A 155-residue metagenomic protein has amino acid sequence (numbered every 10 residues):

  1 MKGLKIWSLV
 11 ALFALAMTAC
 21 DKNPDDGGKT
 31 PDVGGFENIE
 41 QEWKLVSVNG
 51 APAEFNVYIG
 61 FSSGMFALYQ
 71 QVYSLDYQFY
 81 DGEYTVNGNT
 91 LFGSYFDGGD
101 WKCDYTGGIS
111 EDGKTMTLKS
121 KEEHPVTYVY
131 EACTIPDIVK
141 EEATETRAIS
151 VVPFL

Functional and structural regions predicted by a protein language model:
M1-A19: Sec-dependent bacterial lipoprotein signal peptides
M17-E42: Bacterial Sec-dependent N-terminal signal peptides
E37-K44, S63-A67, V86-G93, D112-T117: Short, hydrophobic/aromatic-rich segments at coil-to-beta transitions
E40, N56, D81, K102-T106 (+2 more regions): Surface-exposed or flexible loop/turn and strand-edge residues in extracellular/cell-surface modules
V46-A51: Structural motif
P52-G98: N-terminal glycine/threonine-rich, aromatic-flanked beta-hairpin/loop signature
D81-G88, K119-L155: Edge beta-strand at a domain terminus
L91-E111: An anionic, turn-rich surface loop/hairpin at beta-sheet edges that serves as a generic interaction/coordination patch
